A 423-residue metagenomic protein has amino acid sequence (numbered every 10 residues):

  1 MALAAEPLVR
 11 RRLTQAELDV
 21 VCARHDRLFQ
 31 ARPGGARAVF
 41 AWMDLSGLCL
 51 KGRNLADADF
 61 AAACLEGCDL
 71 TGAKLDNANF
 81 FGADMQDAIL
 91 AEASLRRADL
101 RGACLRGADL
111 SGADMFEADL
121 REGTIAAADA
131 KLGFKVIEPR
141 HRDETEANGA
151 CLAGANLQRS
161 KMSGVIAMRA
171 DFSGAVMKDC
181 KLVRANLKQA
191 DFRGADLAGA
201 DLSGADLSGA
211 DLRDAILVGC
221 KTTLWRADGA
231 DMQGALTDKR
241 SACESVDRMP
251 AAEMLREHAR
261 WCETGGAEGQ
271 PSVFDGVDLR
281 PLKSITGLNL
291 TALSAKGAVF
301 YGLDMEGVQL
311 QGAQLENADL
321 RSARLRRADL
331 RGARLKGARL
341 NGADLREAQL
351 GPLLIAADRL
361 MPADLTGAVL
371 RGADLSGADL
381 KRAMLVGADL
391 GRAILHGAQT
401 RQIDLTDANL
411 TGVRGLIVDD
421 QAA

Functional and structural regions predicted by a protein language model:
M1-L3: Extracellular "leader-to-stem" segments immediately downstream of a signal peptide or signal-anchor in secreted/lumenal
E6-D19, D26-A423: Tandem repeat scaffolds
